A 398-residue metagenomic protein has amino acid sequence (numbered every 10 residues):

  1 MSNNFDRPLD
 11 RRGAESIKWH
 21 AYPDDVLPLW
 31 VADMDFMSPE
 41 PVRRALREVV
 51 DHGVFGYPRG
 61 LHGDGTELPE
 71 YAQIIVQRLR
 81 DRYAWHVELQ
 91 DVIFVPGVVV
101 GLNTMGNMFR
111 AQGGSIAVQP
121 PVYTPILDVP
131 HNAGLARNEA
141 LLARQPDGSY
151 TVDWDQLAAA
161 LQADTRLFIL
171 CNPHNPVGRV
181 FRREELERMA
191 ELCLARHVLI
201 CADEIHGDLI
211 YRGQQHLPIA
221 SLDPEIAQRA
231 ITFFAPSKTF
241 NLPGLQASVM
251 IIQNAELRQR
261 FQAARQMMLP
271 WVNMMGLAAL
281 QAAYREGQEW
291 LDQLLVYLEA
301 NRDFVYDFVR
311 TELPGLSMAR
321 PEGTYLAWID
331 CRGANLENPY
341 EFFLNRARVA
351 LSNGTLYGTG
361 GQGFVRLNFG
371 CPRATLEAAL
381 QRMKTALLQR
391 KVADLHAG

Functional and structural regions predicted by a protein language model:
S2-G97, T104, R285-E286, R390 (+1 more regions): N-terminal small-domain helix-loop-helix segment of the aminotransferase-like
F55-E191, D208-L209, H216-E225, I231 (+2 more regions): Conserved core of the PLP fold type I
Q77, F342-L351, Y357-G398: PLP-dependent enzyme catalytic core of the Aspartate aminotransferase-like
E88-L89, R320-Y325, Q362: Short Gly/Ser/Thr- and Asp/Glu-enriched loop/turn motifs at secondary-structure junctions
R137-N138, I200, L351: Hydrophobic beta-strand scaffold residues
P224, Q228-E299, F308, L387: Conserved core segment of the aminotransferase class I/II
Q281, Y297-Y306, M318-D330: Conserved glycine-rich beta-strand-loop-beta hairpin in the small C-terminal domain of fold type I
